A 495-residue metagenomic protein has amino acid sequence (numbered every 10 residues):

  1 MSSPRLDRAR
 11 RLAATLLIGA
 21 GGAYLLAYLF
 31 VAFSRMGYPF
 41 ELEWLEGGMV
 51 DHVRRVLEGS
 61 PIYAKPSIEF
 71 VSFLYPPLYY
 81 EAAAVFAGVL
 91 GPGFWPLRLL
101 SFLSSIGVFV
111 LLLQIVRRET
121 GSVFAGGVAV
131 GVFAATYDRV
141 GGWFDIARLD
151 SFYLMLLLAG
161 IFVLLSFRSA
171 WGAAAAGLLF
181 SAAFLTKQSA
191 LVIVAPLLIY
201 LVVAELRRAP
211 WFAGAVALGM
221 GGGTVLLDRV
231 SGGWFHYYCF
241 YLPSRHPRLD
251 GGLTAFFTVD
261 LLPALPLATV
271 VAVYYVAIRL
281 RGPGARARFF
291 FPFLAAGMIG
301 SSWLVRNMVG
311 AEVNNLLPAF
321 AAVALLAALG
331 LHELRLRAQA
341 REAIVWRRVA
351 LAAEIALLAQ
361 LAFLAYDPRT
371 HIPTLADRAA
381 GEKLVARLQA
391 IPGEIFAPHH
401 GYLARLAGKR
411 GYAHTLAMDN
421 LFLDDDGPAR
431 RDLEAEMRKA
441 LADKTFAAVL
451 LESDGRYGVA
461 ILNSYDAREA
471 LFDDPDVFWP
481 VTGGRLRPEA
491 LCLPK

Functional and structural regions predicted by a protein language model:
S2-P4, R8, I193-L218, P243-H246 (+3 more regions): Perimembrane helix-loop-helix junctions
G19-A20, W95, L99-T120, A159: Transmembrane-helix motifs of polytopic, lipid-linked glycan transferases
G47-V71, L78: Extracytosolic helix-loop segments that constitute the early lumenal/periplasmic catalytic or substrate-binding loops
F102, L156, V192, M308-R341: Hydrophobic/aromatic-rich transmembrane helices and adjacent perimembrane loops
F109-V110, L262-R288, P292: Hydrophobic, aromatic-rich transmembrane alpha-helices and their immediate juxtamembrane boundary segments
V110-T136, L154-M155, S169-A175, Y237 (+3 more regions): Transmembrane-helix signature of polytopic, membrane-embedded enzymes that assemble or transfer cell-envelope glycans
F152-R168, G172-F180, A322-L329: Specific aromatic-rich, kink-prone transmembrane helix
L191, H371-D424, E434-A460: Short periplasmic/luminal acceptor-recognition loop of GT-C membrane glycosyltransferases, typified by
